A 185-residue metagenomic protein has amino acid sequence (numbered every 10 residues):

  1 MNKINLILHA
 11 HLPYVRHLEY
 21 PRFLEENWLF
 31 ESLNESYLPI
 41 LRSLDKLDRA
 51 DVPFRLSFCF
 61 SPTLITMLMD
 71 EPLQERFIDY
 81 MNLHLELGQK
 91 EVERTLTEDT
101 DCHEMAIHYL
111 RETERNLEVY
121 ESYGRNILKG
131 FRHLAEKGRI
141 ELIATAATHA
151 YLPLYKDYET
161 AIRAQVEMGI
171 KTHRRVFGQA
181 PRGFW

Functional and structural regions predicted by a protein language model:
M1-W185: Carbohydrate-active enzymes and regulators
